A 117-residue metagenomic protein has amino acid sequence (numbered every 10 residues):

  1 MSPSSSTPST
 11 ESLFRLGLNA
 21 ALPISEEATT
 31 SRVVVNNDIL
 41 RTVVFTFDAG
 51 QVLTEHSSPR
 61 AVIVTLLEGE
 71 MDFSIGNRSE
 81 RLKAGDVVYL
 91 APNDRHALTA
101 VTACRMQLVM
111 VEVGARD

Functional and structural regions predicted by a protein language model:
M1-I39: A short, N-terminal "cap"/entry segment at the start of jelly-roll beta-barrel domains of the cupin/DSBH fold
A28, R41-S58: Conserved short histidine dyad/triad with adjacent acidic residue
L53-E55, F73-S74, L90, R95-V101: Short beta-strand His + acidic residue motifs that chelate non-heme Fe in jelly-roll/DSBH and cupin folds
R60-M71, G76: Glycine- and acidic-residue-biased ligand/ion/polar-headgroup-sensing regions
L67-E68, K83-A84, T102: A cytosolic small-molecule/anion-sensing beta-strand core signal
E70-D72, S79, R95, R105: Structural motif
N77-P92: Short acidic-glycine-tyrosine-enriched beta hairpin
P92-R116: Ligand-binding loop in jelly-roll beta-barrel domains
